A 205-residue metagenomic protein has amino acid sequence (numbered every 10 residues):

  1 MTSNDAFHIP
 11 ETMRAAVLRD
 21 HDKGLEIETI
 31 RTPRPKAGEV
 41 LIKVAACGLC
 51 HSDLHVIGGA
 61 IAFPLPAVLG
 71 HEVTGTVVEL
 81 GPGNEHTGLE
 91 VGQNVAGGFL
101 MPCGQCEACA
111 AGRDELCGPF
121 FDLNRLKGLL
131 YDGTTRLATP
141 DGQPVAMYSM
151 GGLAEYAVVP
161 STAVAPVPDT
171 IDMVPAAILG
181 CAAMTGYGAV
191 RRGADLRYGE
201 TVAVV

Functional and structural regions predicted by a protein language model:
M1-R14: Basic/polar N-terminal segments that are highly enriched at the extreme N-terminus, encompassing both cleavable
P10, E90, L196-R197: Short, flexible coil/linker segments at domain boundaries that flank nucleotide/cofactor-interacting
M13, Q93-N94, G199-T201: Nucleotide donor/acceptor-binding cores
A16, A203-V205: Structural motif
V17-G24: Extracellular beta-rich ligand/substrate-recognition surface
R31-C47, I57-A110, D114-E115, L123-R125 (+1 more regions): Glycine-rich beta-strand-centered segment in the early N-terminal region that forms part of a ligand/cofactor-binding
S52-V56: Cytochrome P450 core scaffold surrounding the K-helix E-X-X-R motif and the conserved "meander" helix-loop region
Q105-A203: NAD(P)H dinucleotide-binding glycine-rich loop of Rossmann-like/cofactor-binding domains, especially the beta1-alpha1
